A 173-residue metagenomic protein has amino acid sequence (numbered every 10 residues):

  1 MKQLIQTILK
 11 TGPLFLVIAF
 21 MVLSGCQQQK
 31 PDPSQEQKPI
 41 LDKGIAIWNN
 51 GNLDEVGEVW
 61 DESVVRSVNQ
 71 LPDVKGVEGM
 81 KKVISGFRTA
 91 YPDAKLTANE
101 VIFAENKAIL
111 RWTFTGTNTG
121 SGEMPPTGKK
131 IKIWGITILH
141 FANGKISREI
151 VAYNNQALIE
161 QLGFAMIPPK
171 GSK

Functional and structural regions predicted by a protein language model:
L4-I5, P13, L23-K173: C-terminal and inter-domain tail/linker signature
